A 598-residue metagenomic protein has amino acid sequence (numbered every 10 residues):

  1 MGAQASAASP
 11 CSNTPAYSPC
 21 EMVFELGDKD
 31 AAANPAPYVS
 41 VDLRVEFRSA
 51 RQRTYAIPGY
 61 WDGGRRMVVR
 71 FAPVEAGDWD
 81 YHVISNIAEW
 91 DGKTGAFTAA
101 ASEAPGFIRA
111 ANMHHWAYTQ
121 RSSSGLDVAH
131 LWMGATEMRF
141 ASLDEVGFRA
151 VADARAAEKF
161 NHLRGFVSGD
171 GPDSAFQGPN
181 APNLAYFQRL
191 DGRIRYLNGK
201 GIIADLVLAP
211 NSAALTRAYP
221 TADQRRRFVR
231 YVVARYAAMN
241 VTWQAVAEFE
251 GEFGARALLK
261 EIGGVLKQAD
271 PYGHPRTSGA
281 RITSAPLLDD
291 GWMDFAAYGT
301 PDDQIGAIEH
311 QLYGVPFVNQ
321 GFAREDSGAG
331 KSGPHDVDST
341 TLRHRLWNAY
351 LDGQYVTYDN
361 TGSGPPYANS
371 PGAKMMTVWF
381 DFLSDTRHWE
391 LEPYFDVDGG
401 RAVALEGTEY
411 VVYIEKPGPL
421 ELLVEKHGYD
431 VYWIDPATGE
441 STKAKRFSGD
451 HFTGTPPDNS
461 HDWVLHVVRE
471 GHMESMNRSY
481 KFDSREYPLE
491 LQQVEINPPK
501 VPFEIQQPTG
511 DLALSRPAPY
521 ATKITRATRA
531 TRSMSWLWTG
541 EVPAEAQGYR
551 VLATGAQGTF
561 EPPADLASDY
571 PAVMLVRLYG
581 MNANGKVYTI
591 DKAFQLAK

Functional and structural regions predicted by a protein language model:
P10-A16, K29-A36, D326-G330, D338-R446 (+1 more regions): Aromatic- and carboxylate-lined catalytic core of secreted/periplasmic carbohydrate-active enzymes
D42, I87-A88, P105-F295, G299-D302: Active-site mouth of glycoside hydrolases
Y55-H115: Extended acidic/polar, glycine-enriched regions that form or flank non-catalytic beta-rich accessory modules
I87-A88, G580-K586: Short, solvent-exposed loop/turn segments at the edges of extracellular beta-sandwich modules
W90-T94, T554, K586-K592: Extracellular and select intracellular beta-sandwich modules with Ser/Thr-enriched, small-residue motifs on
A96-L126, K481-V494, K598: Low-complexity, Pro/Ser/Thr- and charge-rich linker/hinge segments at domain boundaries
V241, A247-M375: Extracellular glycoside hydrolase catalytic/binding regions
L537-E561: Surface-exposed, flexible coil segments in extracellular/virion-facing regions
